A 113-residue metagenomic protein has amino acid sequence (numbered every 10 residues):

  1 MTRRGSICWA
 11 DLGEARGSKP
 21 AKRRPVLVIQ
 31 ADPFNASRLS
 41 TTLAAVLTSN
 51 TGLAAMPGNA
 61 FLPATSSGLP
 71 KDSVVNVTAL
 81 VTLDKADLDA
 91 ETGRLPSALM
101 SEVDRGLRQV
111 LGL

Functional and structural regions predicted by a protein language model:
M1-L113: Conserved functional hotspots at enzyme active or ligand-binding sites that engage polyanionic ligands
